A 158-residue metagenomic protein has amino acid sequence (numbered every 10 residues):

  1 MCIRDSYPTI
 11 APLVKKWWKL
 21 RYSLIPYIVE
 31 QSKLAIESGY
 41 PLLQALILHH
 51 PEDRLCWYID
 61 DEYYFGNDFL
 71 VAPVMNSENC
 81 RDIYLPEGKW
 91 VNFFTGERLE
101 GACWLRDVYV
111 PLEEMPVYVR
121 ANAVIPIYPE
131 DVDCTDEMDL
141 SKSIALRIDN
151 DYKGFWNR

Functional and structural regions predicted by a protein language model:
R4-R158: Catalytic core of carbohydrate-active enzymes
